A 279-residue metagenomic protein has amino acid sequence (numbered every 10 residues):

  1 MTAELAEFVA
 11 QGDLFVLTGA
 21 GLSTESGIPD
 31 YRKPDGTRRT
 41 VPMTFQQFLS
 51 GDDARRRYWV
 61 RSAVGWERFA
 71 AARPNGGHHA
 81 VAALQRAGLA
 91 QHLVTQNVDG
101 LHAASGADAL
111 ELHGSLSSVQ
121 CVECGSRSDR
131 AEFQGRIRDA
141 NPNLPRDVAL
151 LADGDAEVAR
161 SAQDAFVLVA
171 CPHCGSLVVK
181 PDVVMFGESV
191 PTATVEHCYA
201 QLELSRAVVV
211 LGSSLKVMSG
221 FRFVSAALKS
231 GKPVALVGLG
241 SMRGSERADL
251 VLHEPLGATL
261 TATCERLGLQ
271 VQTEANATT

Functional and structural regions predicted by a protein language model:
M1-T279: Conserved catalytic core of sirtuin-type NAD+-dependent deacylases
